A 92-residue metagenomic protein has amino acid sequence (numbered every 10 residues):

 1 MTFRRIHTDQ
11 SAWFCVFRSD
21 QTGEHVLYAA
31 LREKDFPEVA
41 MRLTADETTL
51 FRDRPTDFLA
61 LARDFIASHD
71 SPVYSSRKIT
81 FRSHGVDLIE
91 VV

Functional and structural regions predicted by a protein language model:
M1-V92: Extended, alpha-helix-rich binding/interface surfaces that flank or overlap catalytic cores and mediate recognition
